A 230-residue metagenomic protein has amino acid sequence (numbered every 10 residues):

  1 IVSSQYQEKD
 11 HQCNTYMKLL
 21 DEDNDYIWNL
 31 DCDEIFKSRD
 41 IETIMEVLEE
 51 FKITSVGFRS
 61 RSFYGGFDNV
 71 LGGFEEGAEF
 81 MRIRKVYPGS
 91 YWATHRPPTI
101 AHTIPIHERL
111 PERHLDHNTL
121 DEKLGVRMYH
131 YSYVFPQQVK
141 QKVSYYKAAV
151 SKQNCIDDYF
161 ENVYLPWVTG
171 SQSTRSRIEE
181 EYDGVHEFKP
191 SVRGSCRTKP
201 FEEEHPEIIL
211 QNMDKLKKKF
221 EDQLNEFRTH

Functional and structural regions predicted by a protein language model:
I1-D25: Active-site-proximal specificity loops/subdomain of glycosyltransferases
Q7-N14, I35-H230: Catalytic-site signature of metal-activated, phosphate-bearing donor transferases, centered on the GT-A/GT-A-like
D23-K37: Short beta-strand-to-loop acidic/aromatic patch adjacent to the donor-nucleotide binding site
